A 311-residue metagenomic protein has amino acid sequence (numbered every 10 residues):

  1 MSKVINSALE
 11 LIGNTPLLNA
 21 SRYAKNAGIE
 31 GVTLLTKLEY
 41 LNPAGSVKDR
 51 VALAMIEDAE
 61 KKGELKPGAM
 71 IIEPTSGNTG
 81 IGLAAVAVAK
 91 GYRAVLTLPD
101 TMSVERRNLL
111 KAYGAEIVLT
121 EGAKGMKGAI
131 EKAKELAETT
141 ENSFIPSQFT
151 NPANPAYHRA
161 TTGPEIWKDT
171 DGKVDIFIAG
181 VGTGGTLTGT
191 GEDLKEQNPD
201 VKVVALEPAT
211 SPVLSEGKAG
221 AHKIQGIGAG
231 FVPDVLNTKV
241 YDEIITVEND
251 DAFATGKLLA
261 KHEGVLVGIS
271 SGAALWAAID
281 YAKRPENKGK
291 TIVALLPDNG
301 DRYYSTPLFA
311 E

Functional and structural regions predicted by a protein language model:
M1-E311: PLP-dependent amino-acid enzyme catalytic core
